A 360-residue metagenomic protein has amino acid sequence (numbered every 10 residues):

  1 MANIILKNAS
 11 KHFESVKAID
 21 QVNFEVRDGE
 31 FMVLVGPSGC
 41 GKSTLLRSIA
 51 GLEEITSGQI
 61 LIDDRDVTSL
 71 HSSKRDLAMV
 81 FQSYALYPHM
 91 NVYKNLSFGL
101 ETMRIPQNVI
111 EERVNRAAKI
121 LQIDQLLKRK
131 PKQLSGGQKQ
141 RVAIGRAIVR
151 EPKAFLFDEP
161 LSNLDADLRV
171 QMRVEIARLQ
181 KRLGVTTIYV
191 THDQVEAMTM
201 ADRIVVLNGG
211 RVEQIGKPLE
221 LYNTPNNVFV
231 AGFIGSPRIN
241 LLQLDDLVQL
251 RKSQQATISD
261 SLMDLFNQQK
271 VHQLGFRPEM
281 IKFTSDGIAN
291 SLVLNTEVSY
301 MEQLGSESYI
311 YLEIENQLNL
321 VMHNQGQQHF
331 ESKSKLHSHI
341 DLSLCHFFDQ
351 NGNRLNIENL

Functional and structural regions predicted by a protein language model:
F13-K17: Short coil-to-beta microelement around the adenine-binding A-loop and adjacent beta1/P-loop entry of ABC ATPase
V35-P37: The feature captures the beta-strand-to-loop junction immediately N-terminal to the Walker
A50: Helix-to-loop junction immediately C-terminal to a conserved catalytic motif
T56-Q59, V109, G209, C345: Conserved coupling/switch loops of ABC nucleotide-binding domains, chiefly the family-specific signature
G58-D66: Conserved ABC transporter NBD signature motif
S72-F229: ABC ATPase nucleotide-binding domains
P237, Q249-L360: Non-catalytic connector elements of ABC transporters
